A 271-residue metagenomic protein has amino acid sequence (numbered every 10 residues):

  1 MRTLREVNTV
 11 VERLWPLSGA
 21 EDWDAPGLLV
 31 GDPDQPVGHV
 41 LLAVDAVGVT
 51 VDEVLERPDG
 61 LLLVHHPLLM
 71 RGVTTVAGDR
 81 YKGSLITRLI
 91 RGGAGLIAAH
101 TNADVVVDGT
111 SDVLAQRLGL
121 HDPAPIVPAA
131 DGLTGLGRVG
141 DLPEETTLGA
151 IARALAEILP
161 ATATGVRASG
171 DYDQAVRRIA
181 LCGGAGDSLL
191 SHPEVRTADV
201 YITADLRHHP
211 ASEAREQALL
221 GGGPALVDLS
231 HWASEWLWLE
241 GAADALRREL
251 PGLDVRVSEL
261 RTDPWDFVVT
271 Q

Functional and structural regions predicted by a protein language model:
M1-Q271: Hydrophobic structural segments
